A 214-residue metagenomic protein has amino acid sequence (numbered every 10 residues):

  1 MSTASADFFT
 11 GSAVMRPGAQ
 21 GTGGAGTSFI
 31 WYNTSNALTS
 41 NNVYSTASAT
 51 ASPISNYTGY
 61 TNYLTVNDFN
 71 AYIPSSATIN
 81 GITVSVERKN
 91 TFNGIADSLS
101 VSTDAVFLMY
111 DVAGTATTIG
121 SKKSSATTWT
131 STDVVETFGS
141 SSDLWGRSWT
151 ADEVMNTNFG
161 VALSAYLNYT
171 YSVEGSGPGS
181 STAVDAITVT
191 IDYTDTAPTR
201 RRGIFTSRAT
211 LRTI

Functional and structural regions predicted by a protein language model:
M1-L38, T188-I214: Enriched but not universal
A13-R16, Y44-A47, G94-D152: Beta-strand-rich interaction/scaffold domains
S40, Y44-G59: Short carbohydrate-recognition loop motifs
I54-S75: Short beta-strands within extracellular/lumenal beta-sheet-rich domains
N67, I82-S85, K122-P178: Cysteine-clustered segments with highest specificity for TGF-beta superfamily mature ligands
I73, E87-V101, Y169-Y171: Extended, low-complexity, turn-rich repeat/linker tracts enriched in Gly/Pro/Ser/Thr and Asp/Glu that occur
S75-N93, F159, V189: A short beta-strand element within beta-rich, extracytoplasmic domains of secreted/secretory-pathway proteins
T103-L108, L167-P198: Exposed low-complexity, polar/acidic, P/S/T/G-rich flexible segments that act as propeptides, protease-susceptible
